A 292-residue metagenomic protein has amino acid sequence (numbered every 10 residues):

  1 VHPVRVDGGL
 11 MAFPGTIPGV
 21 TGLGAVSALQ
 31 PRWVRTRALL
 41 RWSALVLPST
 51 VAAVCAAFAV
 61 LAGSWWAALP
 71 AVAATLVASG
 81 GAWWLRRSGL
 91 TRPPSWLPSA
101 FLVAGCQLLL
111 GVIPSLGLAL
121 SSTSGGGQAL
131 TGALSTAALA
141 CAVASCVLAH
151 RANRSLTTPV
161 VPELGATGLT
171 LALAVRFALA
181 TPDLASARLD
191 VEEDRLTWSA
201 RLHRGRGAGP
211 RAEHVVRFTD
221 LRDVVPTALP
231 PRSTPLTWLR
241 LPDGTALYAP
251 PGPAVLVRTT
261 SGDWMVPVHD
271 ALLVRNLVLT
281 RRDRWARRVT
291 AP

Functional and structural regions predicted by a protein language model:
V1, A166-L169, D220: Solvent-exposed, well-ordered amphipathic alpha-helical segments that flank/support binding or catalytic loops
H2, L29-T158: Alpha-helical transmembrane spans
P3-V4, G8-Q30, V46-A52, V216 (+2 more regions): Terminal and domain-flanking low-complexity segments
D7-G8, P14, P18-L23, A62 (+6 more regions): Feature targets compositionally biased, intrinsically disordered low-complexity regions with long contiguous runs
D7-T36, T123-E193: Anionic N-terminal interaction surfaces
L90, A172-R188, E193, W198-S261: Non-transmembrane, membrane-adjacent beta-strand/coil modules in membrane-associated proteins and peripheral
